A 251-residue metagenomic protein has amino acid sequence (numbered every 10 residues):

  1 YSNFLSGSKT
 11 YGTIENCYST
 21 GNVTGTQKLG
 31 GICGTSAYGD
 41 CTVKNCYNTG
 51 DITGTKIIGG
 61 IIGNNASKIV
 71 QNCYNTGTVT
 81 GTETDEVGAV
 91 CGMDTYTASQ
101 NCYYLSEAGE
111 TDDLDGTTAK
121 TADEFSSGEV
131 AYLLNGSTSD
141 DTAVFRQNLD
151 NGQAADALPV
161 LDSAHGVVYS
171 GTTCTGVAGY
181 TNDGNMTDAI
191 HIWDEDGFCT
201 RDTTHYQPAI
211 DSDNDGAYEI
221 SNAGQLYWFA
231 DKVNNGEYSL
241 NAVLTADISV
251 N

Functional and structural regions predicted by a protein language model:
Y1-N251: Predominantly extracellular beta-rich ligand-binding scaffolds that present long acidic/polar faces for carbohydrate
